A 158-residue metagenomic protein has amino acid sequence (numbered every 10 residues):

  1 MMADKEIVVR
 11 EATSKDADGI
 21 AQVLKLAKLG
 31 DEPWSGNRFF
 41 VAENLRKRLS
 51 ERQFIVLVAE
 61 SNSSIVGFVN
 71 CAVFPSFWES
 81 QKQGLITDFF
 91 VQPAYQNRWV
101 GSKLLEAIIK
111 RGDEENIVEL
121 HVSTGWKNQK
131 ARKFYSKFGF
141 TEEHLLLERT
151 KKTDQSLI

Functional and structural regions predicted by a protein language model:
I7-Q22: A short beta-loop-alpha structural element at the N-terminal edge of CoA-dependent acyl/N-acetyltransferase catalytic
Q22-R46: Conserved GNAT-fold acetyl-CoA-binding loop/helix
R46-V58, L85: A short helix-loop-beta-strand connector motif used in the catalytic cores of GNAT acetyltransferases and, in some
V58, S64-V73, L85: Conserved beta-strand in the GNAT
Y95, W99-A107: Conserved acetyl-CoA pyrophosphate-binding loop and the N-cap/start of the following alpha-helix in GNAT-like
S102, W126-H144: Conserved active-site alpha-helix within GNAT-family acetyltransferase domains
G112-S123: Conserved GNAT acetyl-CoA-binding A-motif
H121-A131, E148-T153: Conserved beta-strand-loop-alpha-helix junction that forms the acyl-donor binding cleft
